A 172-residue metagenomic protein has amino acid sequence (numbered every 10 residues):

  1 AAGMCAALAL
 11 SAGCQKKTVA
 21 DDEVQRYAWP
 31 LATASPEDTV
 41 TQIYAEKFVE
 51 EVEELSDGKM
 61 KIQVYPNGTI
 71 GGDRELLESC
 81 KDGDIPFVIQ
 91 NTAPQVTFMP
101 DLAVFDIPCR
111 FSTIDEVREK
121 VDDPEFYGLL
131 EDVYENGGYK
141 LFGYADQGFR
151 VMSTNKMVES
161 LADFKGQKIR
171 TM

Functional and structural regions predicted by a protein language model:
A1-A28: Short, low-complexity disordered leader/linker segments with a strong preference for bacterial N-terminal type II
D21-E23, Y44-A45, G72-S79, I85-F87: Conserved N-terminal glycine/acidic-rich loop preference
P30-E46, N67-G71: Extracytoplasmic "Venus flytrap"
D38-Q63: Short, polar/charged alpha-helical segment
E46-E53, K81, N91-M172: Contiguous mixed-secondary-structure segments that line small-molecule binding/active-site clefts of soluble domains
G58-M60, L76-Q90, K168-R170: Alpha-to-beta junction loops
Q63-Y65, F142: General small-molecule cofactor/ligand-binding pocket signal
Y65-E78, E159, M172: Short helix-initiation/N-cap motifs at beta->coil->alpha
